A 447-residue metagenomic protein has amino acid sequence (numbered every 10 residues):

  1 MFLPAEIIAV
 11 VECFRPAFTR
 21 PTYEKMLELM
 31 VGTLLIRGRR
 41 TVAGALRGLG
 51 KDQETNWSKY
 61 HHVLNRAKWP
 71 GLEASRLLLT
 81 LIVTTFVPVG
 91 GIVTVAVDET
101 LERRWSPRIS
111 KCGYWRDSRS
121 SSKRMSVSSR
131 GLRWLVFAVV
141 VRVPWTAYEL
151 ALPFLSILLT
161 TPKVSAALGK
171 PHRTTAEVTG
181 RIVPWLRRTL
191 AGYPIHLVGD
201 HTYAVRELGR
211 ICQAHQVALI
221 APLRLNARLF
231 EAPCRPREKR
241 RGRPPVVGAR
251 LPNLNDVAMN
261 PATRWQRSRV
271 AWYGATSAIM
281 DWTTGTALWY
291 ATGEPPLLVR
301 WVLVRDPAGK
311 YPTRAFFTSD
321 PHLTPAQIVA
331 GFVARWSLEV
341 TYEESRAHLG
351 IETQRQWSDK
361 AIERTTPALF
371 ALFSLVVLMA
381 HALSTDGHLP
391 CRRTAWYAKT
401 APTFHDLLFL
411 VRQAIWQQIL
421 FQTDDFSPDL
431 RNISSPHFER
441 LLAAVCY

Functional and structural regions predicted by a protein language model:
M1-F14, T22, R108, T146-Y447: Single, function-defining residue in the core of a domain
M1-L64: Gly/serine-rich nucleotide phosphate-binding loop at the start of the catalytic core of nucleotide/ADP-ribose-handling
E24-L27, V42-R47, S75-R76, T94 (+1 more regions): Short coil/turn segments at secondary-structure boundaries
L34-R39, Q53, R104, V340 (+2 more regions): Short alpha-helix boundary/capping elements
I36, L101-R103, D200-V205: Gly/Ser/Thr-rich loops at beta-strand to alpha-helix junctions that form or flank small-molecule/cofactor-binding
A45, F137, A371: A residue-level signal for conserved active-site and pocket-lining positions in enzyme catalytic cores
G50-K51, P70, A74-S75, D200: Short, surface-exposed loop/strand segments
N65-I157, A287: Active-site-proximal, Lys/Arg-enriched surface segment that forms a nucleic-acid-binding/basic interface patch
